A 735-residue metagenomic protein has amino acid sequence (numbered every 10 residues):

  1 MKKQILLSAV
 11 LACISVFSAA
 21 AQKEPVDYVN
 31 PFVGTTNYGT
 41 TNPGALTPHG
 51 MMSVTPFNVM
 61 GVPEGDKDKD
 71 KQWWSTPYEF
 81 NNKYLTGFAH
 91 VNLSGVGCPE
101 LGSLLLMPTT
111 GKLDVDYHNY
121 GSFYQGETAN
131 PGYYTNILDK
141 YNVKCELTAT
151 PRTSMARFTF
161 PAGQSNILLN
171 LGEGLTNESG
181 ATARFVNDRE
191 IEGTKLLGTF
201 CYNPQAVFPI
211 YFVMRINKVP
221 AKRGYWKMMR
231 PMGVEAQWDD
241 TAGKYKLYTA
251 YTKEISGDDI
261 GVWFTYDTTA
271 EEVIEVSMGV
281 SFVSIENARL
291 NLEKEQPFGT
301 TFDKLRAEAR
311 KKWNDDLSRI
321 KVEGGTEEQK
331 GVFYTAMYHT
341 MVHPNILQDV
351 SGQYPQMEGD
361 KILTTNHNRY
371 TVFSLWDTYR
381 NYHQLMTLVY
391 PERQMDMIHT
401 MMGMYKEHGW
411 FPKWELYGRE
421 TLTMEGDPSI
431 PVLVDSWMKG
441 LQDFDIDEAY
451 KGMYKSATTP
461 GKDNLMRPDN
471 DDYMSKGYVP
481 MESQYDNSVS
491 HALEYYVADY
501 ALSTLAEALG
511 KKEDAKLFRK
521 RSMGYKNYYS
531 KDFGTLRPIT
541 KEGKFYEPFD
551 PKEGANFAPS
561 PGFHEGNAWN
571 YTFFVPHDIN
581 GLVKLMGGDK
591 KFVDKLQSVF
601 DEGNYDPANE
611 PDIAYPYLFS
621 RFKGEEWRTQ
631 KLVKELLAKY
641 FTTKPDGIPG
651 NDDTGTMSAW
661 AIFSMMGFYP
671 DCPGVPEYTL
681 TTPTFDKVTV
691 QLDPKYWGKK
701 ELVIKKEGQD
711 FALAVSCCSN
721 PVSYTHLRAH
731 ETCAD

Functional and structural regions predicted by a protein language model:
M1-Q22: Bacterial Sec-dependent N-terminal signal peptides
Q22-P431, W437-L493, A506-N527, F533-L536 (+7 more regions): Accessory carbohydrate-recognition regions in carbohydrate-active enzymes
A712-C717: Beta-strand-rich binding/interaction modules
A729-D735: A short, hydrophobic C-terminal helix/tail in secreted or cell-surface proteins
